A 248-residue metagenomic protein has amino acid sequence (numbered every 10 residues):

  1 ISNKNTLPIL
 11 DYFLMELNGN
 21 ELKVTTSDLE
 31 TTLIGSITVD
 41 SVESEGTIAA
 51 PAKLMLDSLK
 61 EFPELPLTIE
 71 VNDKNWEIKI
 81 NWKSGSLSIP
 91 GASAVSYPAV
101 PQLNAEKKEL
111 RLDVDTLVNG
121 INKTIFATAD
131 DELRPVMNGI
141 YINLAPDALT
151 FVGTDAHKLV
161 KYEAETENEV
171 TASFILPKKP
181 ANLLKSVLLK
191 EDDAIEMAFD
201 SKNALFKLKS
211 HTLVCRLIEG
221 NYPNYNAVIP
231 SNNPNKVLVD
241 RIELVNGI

Functional and structural regions predicted by a protein language model:
I1-I248: Structural preference for solvent-exposed beta-strand-turn elements and adjacent flexible terminal/loop segments within
